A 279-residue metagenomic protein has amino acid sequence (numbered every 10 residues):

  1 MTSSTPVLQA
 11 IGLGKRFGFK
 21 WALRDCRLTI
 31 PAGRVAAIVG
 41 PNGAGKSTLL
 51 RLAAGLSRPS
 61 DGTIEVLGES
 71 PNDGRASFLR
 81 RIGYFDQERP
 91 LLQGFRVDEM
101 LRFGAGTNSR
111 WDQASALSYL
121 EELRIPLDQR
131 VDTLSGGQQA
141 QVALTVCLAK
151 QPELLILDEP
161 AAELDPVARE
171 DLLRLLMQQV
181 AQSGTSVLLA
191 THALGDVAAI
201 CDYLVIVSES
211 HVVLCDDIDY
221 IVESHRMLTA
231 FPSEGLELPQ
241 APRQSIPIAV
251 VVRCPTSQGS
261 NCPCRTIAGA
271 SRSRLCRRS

Functional and structural regions predicted by a protein language model:
V39-P41: The feature captures the beta-strand-to-loop junction immediately N-terminal to the Walker
A54: Helix-to-loop junction immediately C-terminal to a conserved catalytic motif
G62-D73, S77-F78: Conserved ABC transporter NBD signature motif
D86-V142: ABC-family P-loop ATPase nucleotide-binding domains
L155-E159: Catalytic Walker B motif of ABC-type/P-loop ATPase nucleotide-binding domains
L173-Q258: ABC transporter nucleotide-binding domain
